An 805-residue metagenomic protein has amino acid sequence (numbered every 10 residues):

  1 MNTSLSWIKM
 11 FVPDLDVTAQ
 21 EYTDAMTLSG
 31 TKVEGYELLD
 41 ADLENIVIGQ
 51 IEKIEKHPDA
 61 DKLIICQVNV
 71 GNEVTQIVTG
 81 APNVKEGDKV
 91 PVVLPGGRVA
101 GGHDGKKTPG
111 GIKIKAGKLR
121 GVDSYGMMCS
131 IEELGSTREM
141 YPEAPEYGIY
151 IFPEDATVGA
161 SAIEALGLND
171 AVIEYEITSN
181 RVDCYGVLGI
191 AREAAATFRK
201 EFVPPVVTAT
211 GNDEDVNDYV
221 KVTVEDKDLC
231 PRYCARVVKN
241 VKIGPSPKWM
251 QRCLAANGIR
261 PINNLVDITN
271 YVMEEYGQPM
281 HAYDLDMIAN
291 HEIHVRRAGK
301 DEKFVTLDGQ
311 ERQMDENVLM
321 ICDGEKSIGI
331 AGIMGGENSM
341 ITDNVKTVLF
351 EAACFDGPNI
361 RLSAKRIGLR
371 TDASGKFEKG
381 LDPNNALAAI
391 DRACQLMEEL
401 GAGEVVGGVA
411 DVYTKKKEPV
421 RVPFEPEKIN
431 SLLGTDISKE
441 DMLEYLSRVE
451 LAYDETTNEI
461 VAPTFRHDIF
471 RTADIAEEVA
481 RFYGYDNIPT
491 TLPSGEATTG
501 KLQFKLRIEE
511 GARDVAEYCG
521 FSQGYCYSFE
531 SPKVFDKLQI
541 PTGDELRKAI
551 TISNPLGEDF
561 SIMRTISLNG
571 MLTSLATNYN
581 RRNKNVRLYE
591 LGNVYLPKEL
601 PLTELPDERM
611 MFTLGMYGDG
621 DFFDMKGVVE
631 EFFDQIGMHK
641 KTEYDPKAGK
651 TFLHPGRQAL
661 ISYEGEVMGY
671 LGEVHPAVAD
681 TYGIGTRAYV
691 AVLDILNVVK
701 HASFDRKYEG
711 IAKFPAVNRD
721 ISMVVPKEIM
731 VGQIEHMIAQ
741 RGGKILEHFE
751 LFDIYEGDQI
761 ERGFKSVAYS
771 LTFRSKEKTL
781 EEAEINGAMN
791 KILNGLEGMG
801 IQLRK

Functional and structural regions predicted by a protein language model:
M1-E214, L349, G368, D372 (+3 more regions): Phosphate-backbone binding interfaces of nucleic-acid-interacting proteins
L5, D24, I64, F198 (+1 more regions): Glycine/proline-enriched, intrinsically flexible loops and inter-domain linkers
D40-E44, G211-N212, A497-L502, C526-E545 (+2 more regions): Beta-rich nucleic-acid/ligand-interaction surfaces
I48-V78, V158, N263, T269-N338: Conserved mixed alpha/beta core segments that line enzyme active sites in large multi-domain catalysts
R120-G135, A144-G148, I163, A171 (+4 more regions): Mobile "lid/hinge" segments at catalytic clefts and subdomain interfaces of large enzymes
F198-V224, G401-I429, D436: Terminal amphipathic helices with adjacent charged low-complexity linkers/tails
V422-K584, R719, T772-K776, E784-K805: Extended, well-folded interaction surfaces typified by the phenylalanyl-tRNA synthetase beta subunit core
R448-L451, K598-L602, D607-E608, T613 (+1 more regions): A carboxyl-terminal module marker
